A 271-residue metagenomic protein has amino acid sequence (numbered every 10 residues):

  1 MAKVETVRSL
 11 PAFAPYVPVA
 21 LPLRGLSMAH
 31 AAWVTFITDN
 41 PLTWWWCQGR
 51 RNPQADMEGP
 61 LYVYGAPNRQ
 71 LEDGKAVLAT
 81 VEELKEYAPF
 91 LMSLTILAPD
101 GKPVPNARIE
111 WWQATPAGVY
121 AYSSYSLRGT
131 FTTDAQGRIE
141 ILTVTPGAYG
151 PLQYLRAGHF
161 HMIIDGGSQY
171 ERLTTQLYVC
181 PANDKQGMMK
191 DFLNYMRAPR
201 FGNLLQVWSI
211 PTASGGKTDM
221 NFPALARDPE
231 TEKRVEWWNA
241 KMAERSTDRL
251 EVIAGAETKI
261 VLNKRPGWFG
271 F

Functional and structural regions predicted by a protein language model:
A2-T231, E251-K259, N263-F271: Beta-strand-dominated extracellular/periplasmic modules and repeats in secreted or surface-exposed proteins
T231-L250: Low-complexity, intrinsically disordered Gly/Pro/Thr-rich segments
